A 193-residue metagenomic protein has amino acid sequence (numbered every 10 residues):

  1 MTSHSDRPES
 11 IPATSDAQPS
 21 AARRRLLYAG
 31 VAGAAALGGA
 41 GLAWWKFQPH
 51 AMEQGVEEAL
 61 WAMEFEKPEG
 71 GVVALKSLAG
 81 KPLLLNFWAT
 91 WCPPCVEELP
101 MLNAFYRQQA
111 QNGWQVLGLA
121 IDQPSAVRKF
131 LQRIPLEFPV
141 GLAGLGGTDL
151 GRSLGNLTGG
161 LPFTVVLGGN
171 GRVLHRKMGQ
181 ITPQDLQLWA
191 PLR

Functional and structural regions predicted by a protein language model:
M1-A22, A32-L37: N-terminal secretory signal peptides
G30-A62, K129: N-proximal helix/coil linker or "cap" segments that precede and/or mark the start of modular domains
A62-P82: A short beta-strand-turn-helix
M63, F87-W88, F130, F138: Conserved hydrophobic/aromatic "anchor" residues that stabilize well-ordered secondary structure elements
P82-L83, P162: Alpha/beta-hydrolase fold active-site loops
N86-C92, I121: Aromatic-flanked redox-active Cys/Sec active sites in thiol-based oxidoreductases, especially the WC-centered
V96-P135, L145-R152: Structural microenvironment flanking redox-active thiols in thiol-disulfide oxidoreductases
R133-L136, G144-P191: Thiol/disulfide oxidoreductase modules built on the thioredoxin-like
